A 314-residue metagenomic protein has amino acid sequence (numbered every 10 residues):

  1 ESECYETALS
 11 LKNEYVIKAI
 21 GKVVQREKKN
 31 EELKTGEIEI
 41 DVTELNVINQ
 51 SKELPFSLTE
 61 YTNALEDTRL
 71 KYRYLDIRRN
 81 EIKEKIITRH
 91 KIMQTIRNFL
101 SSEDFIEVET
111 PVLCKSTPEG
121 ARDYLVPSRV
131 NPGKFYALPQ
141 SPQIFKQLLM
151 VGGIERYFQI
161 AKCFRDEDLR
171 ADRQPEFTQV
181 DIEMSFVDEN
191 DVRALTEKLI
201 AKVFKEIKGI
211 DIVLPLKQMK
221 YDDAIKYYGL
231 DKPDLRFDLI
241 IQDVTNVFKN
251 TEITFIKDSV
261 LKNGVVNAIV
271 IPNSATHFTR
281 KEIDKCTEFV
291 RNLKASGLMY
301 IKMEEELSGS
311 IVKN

Functional and structural regions predicted by a protein language model:
E1-N314: Class II aminoacyl-tRNA synthetase catalytic cores and aaRS-like
